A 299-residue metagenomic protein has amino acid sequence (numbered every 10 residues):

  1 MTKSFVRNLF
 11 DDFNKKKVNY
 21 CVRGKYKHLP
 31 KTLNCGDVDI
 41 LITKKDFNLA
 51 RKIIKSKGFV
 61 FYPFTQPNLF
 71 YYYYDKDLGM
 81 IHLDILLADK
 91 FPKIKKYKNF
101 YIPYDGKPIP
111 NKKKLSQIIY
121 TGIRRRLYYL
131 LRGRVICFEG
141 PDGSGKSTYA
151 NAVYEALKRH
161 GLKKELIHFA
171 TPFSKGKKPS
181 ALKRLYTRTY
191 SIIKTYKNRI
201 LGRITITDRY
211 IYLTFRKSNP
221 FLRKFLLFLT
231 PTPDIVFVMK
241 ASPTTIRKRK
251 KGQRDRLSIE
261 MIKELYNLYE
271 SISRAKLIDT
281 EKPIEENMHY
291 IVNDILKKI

Functional and structural regions predicted by a protein language model:
M1-G36, I42-R134: Conserved NTP-donor binding/palm subdomain of two-metal-ion nucleotidyltransferases/polymerases, i.e., the charged
F138: Hydrophobic anchor at the beta1->P-loop junction of P-loop NTPases
K146: Conserved lysine of the Walker
Y149: Hydrophobic positions on the alpha1 helix immediately C-terminal to the Walker A/P-loop
Y154-I193: Conserved substrate/cofactor phosphate-moiety recognition/catalytic segment in nucleotide-dependent phosphotransferases
S180-T230: Glycine-rich phosphate-binding loop used to anchor ATP phosphates in small-molecule kinases, encompassing both
R209, R216-K217, L222-E270: A glycine- and Lys/Arg-enriched "phosphate-lid" helix/loop adjacent to the NTP-binding pocket of small-molecule kinases
K251-I299: NTP-dependent small-molecule kinase module
